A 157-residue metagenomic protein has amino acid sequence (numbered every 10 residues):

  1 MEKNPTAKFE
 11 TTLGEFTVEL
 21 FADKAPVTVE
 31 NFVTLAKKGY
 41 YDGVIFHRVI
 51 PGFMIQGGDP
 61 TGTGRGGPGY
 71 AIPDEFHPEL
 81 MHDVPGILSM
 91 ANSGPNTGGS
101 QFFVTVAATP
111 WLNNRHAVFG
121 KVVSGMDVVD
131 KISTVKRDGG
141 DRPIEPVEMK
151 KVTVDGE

Functional and structural regions predicted by a protein language model:
M1-E157: Cyclophilin-like peptidyl-prolyl cis-trans isomerases
